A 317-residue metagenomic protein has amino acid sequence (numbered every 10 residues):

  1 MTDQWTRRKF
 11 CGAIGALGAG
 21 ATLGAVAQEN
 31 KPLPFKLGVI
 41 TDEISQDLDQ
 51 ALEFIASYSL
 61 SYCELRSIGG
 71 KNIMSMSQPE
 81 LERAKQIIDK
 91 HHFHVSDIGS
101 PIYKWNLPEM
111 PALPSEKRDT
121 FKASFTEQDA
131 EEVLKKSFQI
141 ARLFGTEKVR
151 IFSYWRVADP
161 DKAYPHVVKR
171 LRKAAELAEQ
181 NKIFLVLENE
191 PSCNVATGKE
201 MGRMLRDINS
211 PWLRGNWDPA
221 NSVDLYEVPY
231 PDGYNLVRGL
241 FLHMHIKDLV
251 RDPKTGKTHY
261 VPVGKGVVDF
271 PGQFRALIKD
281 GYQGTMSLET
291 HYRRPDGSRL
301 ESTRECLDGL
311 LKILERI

Functional and structural regions predicted by a protein language model:
T2-L37, S45-S61, D89-H91, N194-I317: Histidine-acidic metal/acid-base catalytic patches
I14-A16, G20, Q28-E29, F54 (+1 more regions): Active-site acidic/histidine proton-transfer and metal-coordination neighborhood in alpha/beta enzyme cores
A51, A84, S137, A174 (+1 more regions): Aromatic/hydrophobic pocket-lining residues that form π-stacking "cages" and hydrophobic walls in ligand
E64, D97-G99, R150, V186 (+2 more regions): Conserved beta-strand positions in the central sheet of alpha/beta enzyme cores
L65-I68, S100, I151-Y154, E190 (+1 more regions): Active-site loop/turn elements of alpha/beta-hydrolase fold enzymes, especially the short glycine-/histidine-rich
R66-K85, Y154-A158: Glycine-rich, proline-tolerant flexible connector loops at the mouths of alpha/beta enzymes
K90-F93, I140-G145, A174-L185, A276-Y282 (+1 more regions): A structural motif corresponding to the C-terminal end of an alpha-helix and its immediate exit/capping segment
H92-W105: Glycine-rich, aromatic-flanked loop segments that form ligand/cofactor-binding clefts across common enzyme folds
